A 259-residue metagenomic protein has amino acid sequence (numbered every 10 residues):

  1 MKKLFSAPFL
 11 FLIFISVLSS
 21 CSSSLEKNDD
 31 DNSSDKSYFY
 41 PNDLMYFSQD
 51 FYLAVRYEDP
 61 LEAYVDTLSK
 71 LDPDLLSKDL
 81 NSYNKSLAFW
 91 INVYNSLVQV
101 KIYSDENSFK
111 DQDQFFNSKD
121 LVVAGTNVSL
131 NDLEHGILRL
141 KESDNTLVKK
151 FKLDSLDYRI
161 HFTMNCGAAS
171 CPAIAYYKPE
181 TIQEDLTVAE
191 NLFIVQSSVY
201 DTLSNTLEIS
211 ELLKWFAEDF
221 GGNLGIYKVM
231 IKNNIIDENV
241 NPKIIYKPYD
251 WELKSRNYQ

Functional and structural regions predicted by a protein language model:
M1-F9: Bacterial N-terminal signal peptides that target proteins for export
P8-F11, I91: Short alpha-helical patches at coil-to-helix transitions and adjacent helical residues in well-structured domains
I13-I15: Sec-dependent N-terminal signal peptides of Gram-positive bacterial secreted proteins and lipoproteins
S19-S20: C-terminal motif of bacterial Sec signal peptides marking the signal peptidase cleavage site
S23: Short, conserved catalytic or interaction motifs in soluble domains
E26-Q259: Interaction/scaffold regions that mediate signaling and macromolecular assembly across diverse proteins
